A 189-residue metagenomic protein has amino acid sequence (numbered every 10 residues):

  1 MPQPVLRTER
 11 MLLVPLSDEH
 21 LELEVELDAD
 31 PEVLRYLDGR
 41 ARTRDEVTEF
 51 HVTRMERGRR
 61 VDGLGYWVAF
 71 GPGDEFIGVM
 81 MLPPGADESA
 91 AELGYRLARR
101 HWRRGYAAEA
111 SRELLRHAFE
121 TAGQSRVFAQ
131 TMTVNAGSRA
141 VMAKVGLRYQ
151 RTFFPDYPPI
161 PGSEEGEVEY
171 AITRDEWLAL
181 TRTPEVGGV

Functional and structural regions predicted by a protein language model:
M1-Y36, V68-V189: Acyl-donor (CoA/ACP) binding surface of acyl/acetyltransferases
D18-V25, R44-V52: An amphipathic alpha-helix signature
R40-R42: Short glycine-enriched, charge-decorated loop/helix-capping segments at active-site entrances that position
F50-R57, H117: Solvent-exposed, charged/polar functional surfaces in cytosolic regulatory/catalytic domains
R54-V68: A short helix-loop-beta-strand connector motif used in the catalytic cores of GNAT acetyltransferases and, in some
